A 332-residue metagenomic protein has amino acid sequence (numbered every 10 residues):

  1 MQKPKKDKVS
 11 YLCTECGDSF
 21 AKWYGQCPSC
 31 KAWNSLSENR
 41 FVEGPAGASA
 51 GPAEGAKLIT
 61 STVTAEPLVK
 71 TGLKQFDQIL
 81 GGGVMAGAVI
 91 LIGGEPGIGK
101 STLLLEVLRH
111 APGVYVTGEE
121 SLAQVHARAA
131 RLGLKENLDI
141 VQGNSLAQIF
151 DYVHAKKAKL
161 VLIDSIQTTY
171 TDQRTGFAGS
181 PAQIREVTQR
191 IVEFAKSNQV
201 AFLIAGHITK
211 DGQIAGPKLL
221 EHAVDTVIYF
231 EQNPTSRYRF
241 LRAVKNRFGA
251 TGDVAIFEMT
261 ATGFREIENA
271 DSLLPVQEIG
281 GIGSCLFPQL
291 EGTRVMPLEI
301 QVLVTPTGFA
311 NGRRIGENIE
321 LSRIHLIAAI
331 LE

Functional and structural regions predicted by a protein language model:
Q2-V9, T14, S19-I90, L105 (+1 more regions): Detector for small/aliphatic-rich hydrophobic stretches
C13-G17, S61-V63, G94, T171-A178 (+3 more regions): Short hinge/gating elements
F20, E320-E332: Terminal-proximal interaction/regulatory segments of ATP-powered molecular machines
P28-A32, L36, V42-A46, G51-A56 (+3 more regions): Conserved P-loop NTPase
E95-I98, T102-R190, T307: Conserved inter-motif catalytic segment of the P-loop NTP-binding fold
T168, E193, K210: Residues immediately C-terminal
A182-L203, H207, A223-P234: Substrate-engagement module of ASCE P-loop NTPases
Q213-A223: Short regulatory helix/loop adjacent to the ATP-binding pocket of P-loop NTPases
